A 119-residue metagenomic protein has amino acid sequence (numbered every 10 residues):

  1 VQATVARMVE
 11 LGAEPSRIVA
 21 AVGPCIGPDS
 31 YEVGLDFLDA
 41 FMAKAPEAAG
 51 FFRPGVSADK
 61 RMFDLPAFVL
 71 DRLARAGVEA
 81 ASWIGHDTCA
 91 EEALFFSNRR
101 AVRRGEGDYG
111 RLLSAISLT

Functional and structural regions predicted by a protein language model:
V1-T119: Active-site microenvironment for binding and transforming phosphate-containing groups
